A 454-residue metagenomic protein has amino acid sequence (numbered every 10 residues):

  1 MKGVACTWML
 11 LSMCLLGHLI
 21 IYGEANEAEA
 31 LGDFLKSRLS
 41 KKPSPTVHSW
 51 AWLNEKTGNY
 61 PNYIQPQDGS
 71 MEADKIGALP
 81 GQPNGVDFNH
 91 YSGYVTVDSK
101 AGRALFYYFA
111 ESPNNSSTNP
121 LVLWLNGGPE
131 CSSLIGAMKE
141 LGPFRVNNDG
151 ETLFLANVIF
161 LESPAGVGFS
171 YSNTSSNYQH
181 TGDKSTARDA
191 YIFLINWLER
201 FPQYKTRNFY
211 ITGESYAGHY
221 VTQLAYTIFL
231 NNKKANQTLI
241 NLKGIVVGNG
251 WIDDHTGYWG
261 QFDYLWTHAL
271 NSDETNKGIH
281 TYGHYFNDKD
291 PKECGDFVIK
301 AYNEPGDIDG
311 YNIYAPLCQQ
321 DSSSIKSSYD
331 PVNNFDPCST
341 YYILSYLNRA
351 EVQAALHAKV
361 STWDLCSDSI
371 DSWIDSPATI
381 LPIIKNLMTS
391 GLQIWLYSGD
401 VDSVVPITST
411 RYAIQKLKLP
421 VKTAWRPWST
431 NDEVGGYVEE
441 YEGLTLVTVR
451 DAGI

Functional and structural regions predicted by a protein language model:
K2-I454: Terminal and linker regions of secretory-pathway proteins
